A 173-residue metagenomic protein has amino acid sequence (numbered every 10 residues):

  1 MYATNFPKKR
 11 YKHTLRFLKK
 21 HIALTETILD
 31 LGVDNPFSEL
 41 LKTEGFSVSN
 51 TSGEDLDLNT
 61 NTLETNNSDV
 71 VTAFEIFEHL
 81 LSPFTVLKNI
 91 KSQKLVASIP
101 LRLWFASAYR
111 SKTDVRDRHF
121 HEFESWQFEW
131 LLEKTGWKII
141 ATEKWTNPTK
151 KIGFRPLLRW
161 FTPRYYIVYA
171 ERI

Functional and structural regions predicted by a protein language model:
M1-V70, F84-Q93, V115-W130, A141-I173: Conserved N-terminal segment of class I S-adenosyl-L-methionine
L29, F74, A97: Active-site flanking residues adjacent to catalytic metal/cofactor-binding acidic residues
V33, E78, L101: Short, glycine/acidic-enriched loop or turn micro-motifs at the edges of active sites
V70-I76: A short beta-strand submotif of the Rossmann-like class I SAM-dependent methyltransferase core that lines
I76, P100, W145-N147: Flexible loop residues that form catalytic and substrate-binding hotspots at small-molecule/glycan-binding clefts
L81-T85, S107: Short N-terminal helix/helix-N-cap motif within the alpha/beta-hydrolase-1
A97-H121: Short, glycine-/aromatic-enriched active-site segment of Class I SAM-dependent methyltransferases
L131-W137: A structural motif corresponding to the C-terminal end of an alpha-helix and its immediate exit/capping segment
